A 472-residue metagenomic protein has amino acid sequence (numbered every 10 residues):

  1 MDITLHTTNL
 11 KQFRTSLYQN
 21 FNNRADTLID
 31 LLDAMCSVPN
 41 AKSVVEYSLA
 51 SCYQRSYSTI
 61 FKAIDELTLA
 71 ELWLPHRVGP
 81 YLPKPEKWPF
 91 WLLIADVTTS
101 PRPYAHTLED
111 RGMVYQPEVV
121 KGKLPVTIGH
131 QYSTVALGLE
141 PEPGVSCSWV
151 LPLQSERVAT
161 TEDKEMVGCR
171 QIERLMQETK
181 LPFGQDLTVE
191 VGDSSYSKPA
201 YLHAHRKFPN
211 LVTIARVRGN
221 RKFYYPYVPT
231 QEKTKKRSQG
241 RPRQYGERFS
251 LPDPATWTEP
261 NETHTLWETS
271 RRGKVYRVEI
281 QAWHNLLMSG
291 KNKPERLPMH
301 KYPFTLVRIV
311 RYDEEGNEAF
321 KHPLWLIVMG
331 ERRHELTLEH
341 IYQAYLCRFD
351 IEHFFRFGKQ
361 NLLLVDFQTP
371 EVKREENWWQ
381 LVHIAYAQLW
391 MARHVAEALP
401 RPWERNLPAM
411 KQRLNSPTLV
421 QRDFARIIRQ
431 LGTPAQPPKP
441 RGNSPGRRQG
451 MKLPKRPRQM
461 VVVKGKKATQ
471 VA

Functional and structural regions predicted by a protein language model:
M1-E66, L72: Gly/serine-rich nucleotide phosphate-binding loop at the start of the catalytic core of nucleotide/ADP-ribose-handling
M1-L17, F21-R24, N40, H106 (+1 more regions): Single, function-defining residue in the core of a domain
D30-A34, A136, V382-Y386: Contiguous, well-ordered alpha-helical segments that form the cores/surfaces of helical PPI scaffolds
A34, A50, P80-Y81, R174-T179: A generic secondary-structure signal
S37, A50, W88, K121-P125 (+1 more regions): Short gly/ser-rich anion-binding loops that grip negatively charged ligand groups
S51, I64, D96-T99, L139 (+3 more regions): Short, flexible loop/turn elements at secondary-structure junctions
T59-K62, W73-K84, M166-R174, L187: Hydrophobic, well-ordered secondary-structure segments that either form specific early membrane-associated helices used
I64-S146, P152-L153, N292: Active-site-proximal, Lys/Arg-enriched surface segment that forms a nucleic-acid-binding/basic interface patch
